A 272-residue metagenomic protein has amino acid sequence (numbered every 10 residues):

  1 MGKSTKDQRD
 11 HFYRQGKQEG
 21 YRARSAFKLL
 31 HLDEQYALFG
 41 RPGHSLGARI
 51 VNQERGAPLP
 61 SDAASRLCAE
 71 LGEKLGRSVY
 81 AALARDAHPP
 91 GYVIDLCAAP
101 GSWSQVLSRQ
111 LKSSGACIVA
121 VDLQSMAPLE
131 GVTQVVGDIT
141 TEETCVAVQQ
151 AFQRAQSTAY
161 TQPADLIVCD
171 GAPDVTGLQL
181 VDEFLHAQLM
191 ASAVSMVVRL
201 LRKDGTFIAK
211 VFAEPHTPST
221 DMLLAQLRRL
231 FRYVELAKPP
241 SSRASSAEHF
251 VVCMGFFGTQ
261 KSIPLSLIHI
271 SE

Functional and structural regions predicted by a protein language model:
M1-G43, G56, P60, A64-D86: Class I SAM-dependent methyltransferase Rossmann-like catalytic core, especially the SAM/SAH-binding loop
P42-R49, P89-A99: Conserved class I S-adenosyl-L-methionine
P100-S113: Conserved SAM-binding loop of SAM-dependent methyltransferases across substrates and taxa, primarily the Class I
C117-V121: Conserved SAM-binding motif I beta-strand of class I
Q124-P163, D174: S-adenosyl-L-methionine
A155, A159-K210, E214-Q226, L230: Mobile active-site "lid"/loop adjacent to the S-adenosyl-L-methionine
F231-R243: Conserved S-adenosyl-L-methionine
I268-E272: Conserved small/polar residues in nucleotide/adenosyl-binding loops
